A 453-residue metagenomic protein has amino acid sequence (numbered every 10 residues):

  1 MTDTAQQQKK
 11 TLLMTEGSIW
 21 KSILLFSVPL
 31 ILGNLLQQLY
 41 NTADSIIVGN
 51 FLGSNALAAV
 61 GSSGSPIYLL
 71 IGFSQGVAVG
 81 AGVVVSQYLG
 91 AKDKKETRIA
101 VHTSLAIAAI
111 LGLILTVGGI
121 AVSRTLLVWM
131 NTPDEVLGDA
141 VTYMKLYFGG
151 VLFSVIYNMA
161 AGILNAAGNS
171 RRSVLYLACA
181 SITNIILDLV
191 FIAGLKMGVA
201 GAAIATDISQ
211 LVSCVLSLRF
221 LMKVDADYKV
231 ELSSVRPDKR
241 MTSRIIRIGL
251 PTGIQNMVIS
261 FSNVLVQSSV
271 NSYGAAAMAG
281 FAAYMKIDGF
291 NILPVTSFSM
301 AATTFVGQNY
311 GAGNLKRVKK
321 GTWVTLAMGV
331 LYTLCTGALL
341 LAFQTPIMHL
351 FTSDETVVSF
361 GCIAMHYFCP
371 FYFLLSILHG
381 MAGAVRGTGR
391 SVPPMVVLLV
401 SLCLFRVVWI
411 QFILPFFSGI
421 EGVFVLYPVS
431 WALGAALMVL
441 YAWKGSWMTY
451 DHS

Functional and structural regions predicted by a protein language model:
M1-S27, V85-G150, G194-L250, V306-F371 (+1 more regions): Short alpha-helical transmembrane segments in multi-pass integral membrane proteins
M14-F51, S65-G80, V84, A109-T116 (+5 more regions): N-terminal transmembrane alpha-helices
L25-D44, L146, A180, S209-S213 (+4 more regions): Transmembrane helical elements of multi-pass membrane transporters/channels
L30, N34, I46, N50 (+17 more regions): Transmembrane alpha-helix boundary and packing residues in multipass membrane permease domains and related
L35, L39-A58, L127-D134, V190-M197 (+5 more regions): Helix-terminus/linker motif at the lipid-water interface of multi-pass membrane proteins
S54-S65, M144, A203, A275-F290 (+2 more regions): Small-residue hotspots at the loop-to-helix junctions and early N-terminal turns of transmembrane alpha-helices
L57-V117, S154-S173, Q267, G280-Q344 (+1 more regions): Small-residue-rich hydrophobic transmembrane alpha-helices
A78, Y147-N165, S173-S181, A202-V215 (+4 more regions): Short runs within selected transmembrane alpha-helices of multi-pass transporters and secretion channels
